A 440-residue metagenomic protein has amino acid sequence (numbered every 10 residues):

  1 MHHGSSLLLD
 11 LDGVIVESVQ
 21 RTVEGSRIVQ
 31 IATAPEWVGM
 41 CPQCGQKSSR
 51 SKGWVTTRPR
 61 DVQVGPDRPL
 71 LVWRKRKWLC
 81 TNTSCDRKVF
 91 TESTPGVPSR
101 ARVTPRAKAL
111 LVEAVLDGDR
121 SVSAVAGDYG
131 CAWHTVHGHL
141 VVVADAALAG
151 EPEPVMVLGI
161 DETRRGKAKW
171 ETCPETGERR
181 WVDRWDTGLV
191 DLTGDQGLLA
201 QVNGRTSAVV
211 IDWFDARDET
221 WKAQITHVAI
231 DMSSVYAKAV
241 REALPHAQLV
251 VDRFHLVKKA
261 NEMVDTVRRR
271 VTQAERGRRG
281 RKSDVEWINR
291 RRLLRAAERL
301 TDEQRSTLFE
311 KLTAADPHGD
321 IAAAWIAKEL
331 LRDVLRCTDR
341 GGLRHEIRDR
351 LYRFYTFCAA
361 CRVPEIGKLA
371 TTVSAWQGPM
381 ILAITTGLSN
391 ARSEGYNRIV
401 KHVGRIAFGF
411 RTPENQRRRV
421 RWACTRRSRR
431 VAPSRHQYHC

Functional and structural regions predicted by a protein language model:
L7-L8, I31-M40, Q46-S48, A146: Glycine/alanine-rich phosphate-binding loops at beta-alpha junctions
L9-E24, I28-T33: N-terminal cysteine/histidine-rich coordination modules
R27-W37, R68-K75: Short, flexible, mixed-charge glycine/proline-rich loop motifs that serve as phosphate/nucleic-acid-contacting
V38, Q43, S49-R50, V182-D183 (+5 more regions): Acidic/histidine-rich catalytic cores and adjacent linkers of DNA breakage/strand-transfer/modification proteins
G45, S49, W54, R58-L158 (+4 more regions): Short, positively charged, Gly/Tyr-enriched micro-motifs that form contact patches at catalytic or ligand/partner
T135, H139-H227, S234-A239: RNase H-like nuclease fold core
V143, P174-T176, A243-Q248, V264-R268: Short secondary-structure boundary/capping segments
L256-G277: Short alpha-helix plus adjacent loop in nuclease-associated cores
